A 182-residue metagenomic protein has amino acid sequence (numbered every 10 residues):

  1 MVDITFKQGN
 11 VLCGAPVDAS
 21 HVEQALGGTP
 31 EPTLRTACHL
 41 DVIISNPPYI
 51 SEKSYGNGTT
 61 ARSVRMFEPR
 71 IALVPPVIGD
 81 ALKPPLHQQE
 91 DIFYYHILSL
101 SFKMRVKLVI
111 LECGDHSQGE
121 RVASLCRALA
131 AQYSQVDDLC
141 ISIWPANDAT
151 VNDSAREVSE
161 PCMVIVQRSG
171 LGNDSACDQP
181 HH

Functional and structural regions predicted by a protein language model:
M1-S45: S-adenosyl-L-methionine
C13, Y49, D115: Short, glycine/acidic-enriched loop or turn micro-motifs at the edges of active sites
A15, K53-S54, G119: Glycine/Thr-rich phosphate-binding loops of Rossmann-like dinucleotide-binding domains
E23-A25, T59-M66, R127-L129: Glycine-rich, phosphate-binding/catalytic loops in enzymes
R35-A37, A61-I71, Y94-R105: A short glycine-rich, Lys/Arg-flanked "PGG" loop and its adjoining helix->strand segment in the class I
P47-I92: Mobile active-site "lid"/loop adjacent to the S-adenosyl-L-methionine
P76-V151, E157-R168: Conserved Class I SAM-dependent methyltransferase catalytic core
Q167-H182: Flexible, glycine-/basic-rich loop-and-beta segments that form/coincide with the SAM-dependent methyltransferase
